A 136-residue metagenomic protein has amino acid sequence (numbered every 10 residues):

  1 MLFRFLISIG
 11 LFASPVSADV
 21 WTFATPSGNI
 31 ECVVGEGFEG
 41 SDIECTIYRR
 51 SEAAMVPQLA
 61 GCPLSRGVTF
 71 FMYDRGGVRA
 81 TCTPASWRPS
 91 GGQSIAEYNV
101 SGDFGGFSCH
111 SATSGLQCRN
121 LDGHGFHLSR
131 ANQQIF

Functional and structural regions predicted by a protein language model:
M1-I9: Sec-dependent signal peptide recognition, specifically the positively charged N-region followed immediately by
A13-P15: N-terminal signal peptide c-region/cleavage motif recognized by signal peptidases
A18-D19: Boundary of Sec targeting at the N-terminus
F23, I47-R50, F104: A motif-centric signal for short, conserved binding hotspots located in accessible loops or intrinsically disordered
G28-Y48: N-terminal targeting signals for Sec/Tat export/insertion, comprising classic cleavable signal peptides
I43-A96, L128-F136: A low-complexity, Ser/Thr/Gly/Pro-enriched, surface-exposed linker/loop concept that marks segments flanking
T83-L121: Acidic, glycine-rich flexible loop segments
T113-F136: C-terminal or internal capping secondary-structure element at the end of a domain, subdomain, or sheet
